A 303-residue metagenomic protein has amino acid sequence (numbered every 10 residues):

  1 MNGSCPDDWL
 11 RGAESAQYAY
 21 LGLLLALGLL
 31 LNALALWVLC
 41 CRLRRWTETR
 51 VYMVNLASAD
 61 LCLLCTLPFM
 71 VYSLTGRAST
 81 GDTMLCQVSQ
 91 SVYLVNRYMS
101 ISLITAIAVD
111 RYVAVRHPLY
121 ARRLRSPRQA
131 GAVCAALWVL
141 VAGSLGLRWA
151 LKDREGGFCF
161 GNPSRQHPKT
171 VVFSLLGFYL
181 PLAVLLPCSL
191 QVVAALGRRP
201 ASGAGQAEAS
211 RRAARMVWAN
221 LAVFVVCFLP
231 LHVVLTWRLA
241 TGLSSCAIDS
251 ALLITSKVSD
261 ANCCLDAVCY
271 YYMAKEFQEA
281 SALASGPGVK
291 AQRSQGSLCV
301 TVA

Functional and structural regions predicted by a protein language model:
M1-D8, L74, A78-Y98, H117 (+6 more regions): Loop architecture of class A 7-transmembrane GPCRs
M1-D8, S202, A207, R211 (+1 more regions): Intrinsically disordered regulatory tails of 7TM GPCRs
M1-L34: Extracellular N-terminal segment of 7TM GPCRs
G12-A19, V54, G81-V88, A132 (+6 more regions): Alpha-helical membrane-protein architecture signal
A13-G22, W46-I107, A114-H117, R122-L124 (+1 more regions): Extracellular TM2-ECL1-early TM3 structural module of rhodopsin-like
L25, N55-L67, V133-L145, S174-L182 (+2 more regions): Alpha-helical transmembrane segments of multi-pass membrane proteins
L29-C40, L64-P68, V95-L119, V133-A135 (+2 more regions): Cytoplasm-facing ends of alpha-helical transmembrane segments in multi-pass membrane proteins
L103-R116, R148-R154, V172-S202, A213-R238 (+1 more regions): Class A (rhodopsin-like) GPCR signature focused on the TM5-ICL3 interface and adjacent 7TM helical core
